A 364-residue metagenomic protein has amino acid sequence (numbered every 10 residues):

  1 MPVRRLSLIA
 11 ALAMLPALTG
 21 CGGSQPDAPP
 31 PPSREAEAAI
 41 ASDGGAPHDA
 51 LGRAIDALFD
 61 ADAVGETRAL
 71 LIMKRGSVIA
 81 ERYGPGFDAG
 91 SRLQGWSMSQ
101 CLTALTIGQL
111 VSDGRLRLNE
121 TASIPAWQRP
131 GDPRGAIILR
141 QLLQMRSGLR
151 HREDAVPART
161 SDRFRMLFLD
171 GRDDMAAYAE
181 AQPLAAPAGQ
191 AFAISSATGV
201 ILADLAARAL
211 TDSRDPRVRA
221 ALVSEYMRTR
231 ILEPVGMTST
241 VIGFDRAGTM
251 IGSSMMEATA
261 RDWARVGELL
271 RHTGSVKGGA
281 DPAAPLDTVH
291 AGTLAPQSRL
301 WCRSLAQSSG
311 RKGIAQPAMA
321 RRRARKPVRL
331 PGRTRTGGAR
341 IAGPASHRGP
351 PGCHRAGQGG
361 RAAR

Functional and structural regions predicted by a protein language model:
A17-G20: C-terminal motif of bacterial Sec signal peptides marking the signal peptidase cleavage site
G22-S24: Bacterial signal peptide processing site
D56-F87, A339, H347-G349: A short, well-structured edge-of-sheet supersecondary motif
G76, L93-N119, L142, L202-A206 (+2 more regions): Active-site SXXK
A80-R82, A158-P187, V218-T240: Short, charged, amphipathic alpha-helices and their helix-cap/turn boundaries
Q94, S112-R152, A181, T211-S254 (+1 more regions): Active-site helix/loop module of the DD-peptidase/beta-lactamase fold, centered on the serine-lysine SxxK catalytic
D173, M237-F244, A291-G349: Active-site Gly/Thr loop motif
T198-A207, S254-V276, T336-C353: Active-site-proximal alpha-helical segments within enzyme catalytic domains
